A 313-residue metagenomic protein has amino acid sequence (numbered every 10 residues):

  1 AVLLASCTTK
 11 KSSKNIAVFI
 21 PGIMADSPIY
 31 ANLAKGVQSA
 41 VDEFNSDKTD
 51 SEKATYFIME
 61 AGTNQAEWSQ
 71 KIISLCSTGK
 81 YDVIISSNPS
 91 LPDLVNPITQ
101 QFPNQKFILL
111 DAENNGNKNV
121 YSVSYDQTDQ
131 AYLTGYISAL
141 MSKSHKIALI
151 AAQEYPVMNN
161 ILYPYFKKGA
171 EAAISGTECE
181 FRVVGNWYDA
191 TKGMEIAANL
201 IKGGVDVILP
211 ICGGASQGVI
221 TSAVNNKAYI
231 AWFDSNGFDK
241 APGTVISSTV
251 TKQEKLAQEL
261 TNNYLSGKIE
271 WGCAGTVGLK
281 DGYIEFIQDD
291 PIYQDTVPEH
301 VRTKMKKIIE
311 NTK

Functional and structural regions predicted by a protein language model:
L3-S6: C-terminal motif of bacterial Sec signal peptides marking the signal peptidase cleavage site
K10-K313: A residue-level marker of the well-folded mature domains of exported/periplasmic proteins
